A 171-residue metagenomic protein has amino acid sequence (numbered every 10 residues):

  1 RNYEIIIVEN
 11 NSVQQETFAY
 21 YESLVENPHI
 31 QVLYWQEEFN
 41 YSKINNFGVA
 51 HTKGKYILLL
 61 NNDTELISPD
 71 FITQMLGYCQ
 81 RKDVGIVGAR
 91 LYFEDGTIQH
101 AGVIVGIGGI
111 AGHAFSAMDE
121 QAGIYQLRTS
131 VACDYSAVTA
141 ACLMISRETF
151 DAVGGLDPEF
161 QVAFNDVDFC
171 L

Functional and structural regions predicted by a protein language model:
N2-E37: Acidic donor-binding segment of Leloir-type glycosyltransferases
N10, L60-D63, D157: Active-site acidic Asp-centered loop
F18, Y41-A50, I72, L171: Short, conserved alpha-helix that lines the donor NDP-sugar binding/gating region of sugar-transfer enzymes
Q36-K43, V49-T52, L66-I67, V162-A163: A short, glycine-/small-residue-rich helix N-cap motif at loop->alpha-helix starts within glycosyltransferase
N40-K43, A50, I104-E148, A152: A recurrent flexible, glycine/aromatic-enriched loop bordering the glycosyltransferase active site that acts as
I57: Short aromatic/hydrophobic "clamp" motif used to bind/position activated sugar donors
T64-G108: Conserved donor NDP-sugar-binding/catalytic core segment of glycosyltransferases
V138, V162-D168: Acidic donor-binding loop at a coil-to-helix junction in glycosyltransferase catalytic cores that engages
